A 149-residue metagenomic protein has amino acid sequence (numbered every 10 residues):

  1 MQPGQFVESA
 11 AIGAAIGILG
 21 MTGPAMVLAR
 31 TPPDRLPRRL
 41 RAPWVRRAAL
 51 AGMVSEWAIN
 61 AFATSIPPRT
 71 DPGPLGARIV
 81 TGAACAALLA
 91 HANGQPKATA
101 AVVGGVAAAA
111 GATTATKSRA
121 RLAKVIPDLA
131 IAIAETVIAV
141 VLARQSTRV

Functional and structural regions predicted by a protein language model:
M1-V149: Short amphipathic, positively biased membrane-proximal segments that drive organelle/inner-membrane targeting
